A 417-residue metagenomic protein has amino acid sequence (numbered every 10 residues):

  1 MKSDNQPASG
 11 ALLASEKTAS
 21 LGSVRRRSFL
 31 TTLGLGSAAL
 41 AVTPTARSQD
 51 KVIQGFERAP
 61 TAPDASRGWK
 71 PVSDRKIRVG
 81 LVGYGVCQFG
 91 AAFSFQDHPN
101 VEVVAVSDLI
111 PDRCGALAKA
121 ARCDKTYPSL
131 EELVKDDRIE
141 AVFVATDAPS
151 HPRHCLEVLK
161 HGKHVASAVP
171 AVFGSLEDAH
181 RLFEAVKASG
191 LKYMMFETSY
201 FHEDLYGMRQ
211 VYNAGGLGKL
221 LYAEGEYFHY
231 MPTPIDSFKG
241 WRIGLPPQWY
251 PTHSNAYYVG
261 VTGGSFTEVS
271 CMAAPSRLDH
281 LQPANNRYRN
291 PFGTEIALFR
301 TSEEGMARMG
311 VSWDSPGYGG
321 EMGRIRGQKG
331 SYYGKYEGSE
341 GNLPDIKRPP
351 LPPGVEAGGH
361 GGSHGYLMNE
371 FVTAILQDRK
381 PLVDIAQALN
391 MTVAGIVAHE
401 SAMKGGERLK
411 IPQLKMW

Functional and structural regions predicted by a protein language model:
M1-V24, D50-K51: N-terminal secretory signal peptides
R25-V42: N-terminal export leaders
L40-A121: N-terminal Rossmann-like dinucleotide-binding module
T45, Q49-K51, L191, G218-Y222 (+1 more regions): C-terminal capping/lid region of NAD(P)-dependent oxidoreductase domains
E57-W69, S73, W249-E340, G365-P381 (+2 more regions): Contiguous beta-strand/loop segments that form the cofactor/metal-binding neighborhood of enzyme cores
E102, A374-M391: Glycine- and charged-residue-rich phosphate/anionic-cofactor binding loop of Rossmann-like
A141, D147-A148, P152-Y200, G215: Beta-strand-loop-alpha-helix segment that lines the small-molecule cofactor/substrate pocket of alpha/beta enzymes
S189-R289: Predominantly a Rossmann-like dinucleotide-binding segment in NAD(P)-dependent oxidoreductases
